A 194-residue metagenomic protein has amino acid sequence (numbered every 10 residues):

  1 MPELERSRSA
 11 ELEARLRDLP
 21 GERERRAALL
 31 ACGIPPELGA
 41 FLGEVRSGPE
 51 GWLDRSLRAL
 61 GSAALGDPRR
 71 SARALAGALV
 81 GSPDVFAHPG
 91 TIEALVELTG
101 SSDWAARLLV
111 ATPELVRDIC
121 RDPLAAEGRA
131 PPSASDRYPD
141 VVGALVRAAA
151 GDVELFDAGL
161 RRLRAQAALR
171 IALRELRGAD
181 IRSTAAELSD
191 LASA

Functional and structural regions predicted by a protein language model:
M1-A194: Non-catalytic regulatory/linker segments of enzymes
